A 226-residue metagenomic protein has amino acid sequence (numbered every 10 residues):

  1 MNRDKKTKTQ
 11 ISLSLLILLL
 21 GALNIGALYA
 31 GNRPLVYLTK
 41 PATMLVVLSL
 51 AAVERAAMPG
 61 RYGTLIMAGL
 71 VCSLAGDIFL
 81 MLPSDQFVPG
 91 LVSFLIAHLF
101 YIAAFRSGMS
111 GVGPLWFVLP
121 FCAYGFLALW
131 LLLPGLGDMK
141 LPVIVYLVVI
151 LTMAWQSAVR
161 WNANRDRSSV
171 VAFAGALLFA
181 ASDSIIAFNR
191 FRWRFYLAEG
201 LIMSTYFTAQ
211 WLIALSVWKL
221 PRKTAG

Functional and structural regions predicted by a protein language model:
M1-G226: Polytopic alpha-helical membrane-helix bundles and their juxtamembrane interface segments in multi-pass membrane
